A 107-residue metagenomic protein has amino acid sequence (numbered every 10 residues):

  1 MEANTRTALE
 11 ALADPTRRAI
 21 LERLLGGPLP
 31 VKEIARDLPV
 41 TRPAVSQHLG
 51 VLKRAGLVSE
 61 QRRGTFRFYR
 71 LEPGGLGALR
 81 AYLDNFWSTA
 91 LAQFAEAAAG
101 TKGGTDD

Functional and structural regions predicted by a protein language model:
M1-N4, E22, L76-D107: Amphipathic alpha-helical dimerization/coiled-coil segments that flank or bridge DNA-binding/regulatory modules
A3-T41, F66-G77: N-terminal helix-turn-helix DNA-binding core of bacterial DNA-binding proteins
E22, R36, Q47, K53-R54: Alpha-helical residues within the helix-turn-helix
A44: Residues in the helix-turn-helix
K53-G64, R70: Beta-hairpin "wing" of winged helix-turn-helix
